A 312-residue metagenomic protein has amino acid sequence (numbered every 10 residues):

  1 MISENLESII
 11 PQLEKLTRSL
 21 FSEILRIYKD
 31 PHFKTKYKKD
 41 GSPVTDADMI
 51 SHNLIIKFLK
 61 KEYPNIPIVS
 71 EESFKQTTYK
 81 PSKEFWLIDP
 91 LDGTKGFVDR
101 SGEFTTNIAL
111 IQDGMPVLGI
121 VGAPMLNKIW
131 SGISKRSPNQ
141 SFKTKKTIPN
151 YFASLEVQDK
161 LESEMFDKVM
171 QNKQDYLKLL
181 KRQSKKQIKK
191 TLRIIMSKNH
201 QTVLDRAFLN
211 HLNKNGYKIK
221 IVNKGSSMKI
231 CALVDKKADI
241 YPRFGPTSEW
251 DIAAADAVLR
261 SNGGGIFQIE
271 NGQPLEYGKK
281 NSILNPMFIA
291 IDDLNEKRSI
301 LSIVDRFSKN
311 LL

Functional and structural regions predicted by a protein language model:
M1-L91, S137-K143, L155-V157, A207-N210 (+1 more regions): N-terminal subdomain of lithium-sensitive/metallo-dependent phosphomonoesterases centered on the IMPase/IPPase/PAP
M1-R18, F142, P149, Q158 (+4 more regions): Oxyanion/phosphate-interacting regions
I24, D48, L59, T94 (+6 more regions): Residue-level signal for inorganic ion chemistry
V69, R193-I195: Short, well-ordered beta-strand segments
K80-P149, E162-F166: DPxDG-like acidic metal-binding loop motif
E84, K189-R193: Nucleotide donor/acceptor-binding cores
M196-Q201, D292-L294: Structural motif
